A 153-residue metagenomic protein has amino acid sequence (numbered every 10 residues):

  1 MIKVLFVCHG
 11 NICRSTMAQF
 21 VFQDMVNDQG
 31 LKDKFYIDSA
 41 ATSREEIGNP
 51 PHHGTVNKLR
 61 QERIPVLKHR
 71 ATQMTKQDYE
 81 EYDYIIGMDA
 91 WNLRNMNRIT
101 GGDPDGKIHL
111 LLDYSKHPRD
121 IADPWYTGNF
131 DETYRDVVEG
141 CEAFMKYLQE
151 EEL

Functional and structural regions predicted by a protein language model:
M1-E81, K146-L153: Conserved active-site segments centered on acidic
C8, L59, I86-G87, V137: Hydrophobic structural packing positions in well-ordered secondary structure
S15, M88-D89: Replace "coordinates the UDP/GDP/TDP-sugar" with "coordinates nucleotide-activated sugar donors
Y84, A90-L153: Phosphate-binding/catalytic loops
